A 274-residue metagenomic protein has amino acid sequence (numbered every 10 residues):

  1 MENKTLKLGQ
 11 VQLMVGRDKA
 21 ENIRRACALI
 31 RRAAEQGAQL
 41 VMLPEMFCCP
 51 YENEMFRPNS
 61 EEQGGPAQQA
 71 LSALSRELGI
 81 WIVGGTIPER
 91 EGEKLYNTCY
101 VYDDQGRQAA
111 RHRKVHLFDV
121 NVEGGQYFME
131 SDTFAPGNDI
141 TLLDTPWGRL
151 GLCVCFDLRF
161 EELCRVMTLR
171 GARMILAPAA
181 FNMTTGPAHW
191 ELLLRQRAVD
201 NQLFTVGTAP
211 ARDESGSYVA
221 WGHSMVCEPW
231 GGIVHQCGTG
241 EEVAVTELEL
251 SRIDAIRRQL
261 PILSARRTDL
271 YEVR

Functional and structural regions predicted by a protein language model:
M1-T5, E77, R274: Basic/polar N-terminal segments that are highly enriched at the extreme N-terminus, encompassing both cleavable
E2-M14: Short beta-strand segments enriched in small/hydrophobic residues
G9, Y100-Y102, M225, A244: Conserved hydrophobic/aromatic positions in well-ordered beta-strands
Q12-M14, R113, A209: Residue-level recognition of beta-strand->loop/alpha-helix junctions
K19-A20, C27-R111, V120, F181-N201: Cys-nucleophile CN-hydrolase/nitrilase-fold catalytic domain and related Cys-dependent amidase chemistry that acts on
Q63-V83, R149, C155-A244: CN hydrolase (nitrilase-like) catalytic-core segments centered on the catalytic cysteine and neighboring Lys/Glu
R90-R170, M183-L192, Q259-I262, E272: Active-site catalytic loop in hydrolytic enzyme cores
S251-R274: A short C-terminal boundary segment appended to hydrolase-like catalytic domains
